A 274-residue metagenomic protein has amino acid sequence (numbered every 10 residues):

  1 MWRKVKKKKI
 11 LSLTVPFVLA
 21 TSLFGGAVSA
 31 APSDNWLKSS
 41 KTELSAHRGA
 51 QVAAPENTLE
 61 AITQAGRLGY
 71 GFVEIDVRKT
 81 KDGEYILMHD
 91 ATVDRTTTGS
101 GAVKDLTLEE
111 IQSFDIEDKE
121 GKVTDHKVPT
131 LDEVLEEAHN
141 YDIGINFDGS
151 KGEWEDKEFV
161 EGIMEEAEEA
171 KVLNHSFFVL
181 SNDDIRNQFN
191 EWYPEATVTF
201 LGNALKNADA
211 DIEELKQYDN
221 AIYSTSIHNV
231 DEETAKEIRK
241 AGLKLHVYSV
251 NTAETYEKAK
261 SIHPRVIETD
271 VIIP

Functional and structural regions predicted by a protein language model:
W2, K6-P274: Phosphate-group recognition and catalysis centered on beta-loop-alpha active-site segments
